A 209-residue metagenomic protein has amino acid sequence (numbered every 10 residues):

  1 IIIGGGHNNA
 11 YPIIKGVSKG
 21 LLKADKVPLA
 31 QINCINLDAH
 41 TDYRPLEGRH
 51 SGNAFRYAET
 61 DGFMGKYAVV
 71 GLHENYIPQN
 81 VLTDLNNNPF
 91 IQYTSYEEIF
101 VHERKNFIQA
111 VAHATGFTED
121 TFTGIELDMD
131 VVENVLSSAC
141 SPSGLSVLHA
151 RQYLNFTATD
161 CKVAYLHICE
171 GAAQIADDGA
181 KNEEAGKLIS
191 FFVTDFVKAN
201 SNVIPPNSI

Functional and structural regions predicted by a protein language model:
I1-I209: Conserved alpha-helical scaffold segments that buttress catalytic/binding sites
